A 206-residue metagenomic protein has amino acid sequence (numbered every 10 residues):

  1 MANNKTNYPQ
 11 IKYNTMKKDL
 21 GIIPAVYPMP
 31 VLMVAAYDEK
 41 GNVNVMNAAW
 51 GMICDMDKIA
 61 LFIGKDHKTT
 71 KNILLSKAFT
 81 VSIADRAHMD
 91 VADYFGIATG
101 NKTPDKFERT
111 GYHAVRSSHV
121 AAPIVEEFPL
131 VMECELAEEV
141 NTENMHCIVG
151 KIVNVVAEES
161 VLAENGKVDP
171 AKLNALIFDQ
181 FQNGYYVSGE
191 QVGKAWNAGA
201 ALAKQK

Functional and structural regions predicted by a protein language model:
A2-K206: Basic, polyanion-binding surface patches
